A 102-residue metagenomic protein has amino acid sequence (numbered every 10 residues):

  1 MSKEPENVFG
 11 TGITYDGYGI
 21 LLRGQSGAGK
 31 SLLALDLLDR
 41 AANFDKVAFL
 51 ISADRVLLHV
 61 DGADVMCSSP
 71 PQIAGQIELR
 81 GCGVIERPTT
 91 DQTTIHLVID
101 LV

Functional and structural regions predicted by a protein language model:
M1-V8: N-terminal pre-Walker A segment at the start of P-loop NTPase domains
S2, G19, V84: Phosphate/pyrophosphate-binding catalytic cores of soluble transferases and nucleic-acid-acting enzymes
E4, G24, P88-T90: Short histidine-centered beta-strand/loop micro-motifs that create catalytic or ligand/metal-coordination sites
E6, R23, I77: Short glycine- and Lys/Arg-enriched binding-loop motifs that mark or flank ligand-binding interfaces
F9, I13: P-loop NTPase catalytic core of nucleic-acid-dependent motor ATPases
T14, L21, I51: Conserved beta-strand segments that form the floor/walls of ligand-binding pockets within enzyme and binding domains
G17-N43: Glycine-rich phosphate-binding P-loop
N43-L101: Conserved nucleotide-sensing/catalytic segment adjacent to the nucleotide-binding pocket in NTP-handling enzymes
